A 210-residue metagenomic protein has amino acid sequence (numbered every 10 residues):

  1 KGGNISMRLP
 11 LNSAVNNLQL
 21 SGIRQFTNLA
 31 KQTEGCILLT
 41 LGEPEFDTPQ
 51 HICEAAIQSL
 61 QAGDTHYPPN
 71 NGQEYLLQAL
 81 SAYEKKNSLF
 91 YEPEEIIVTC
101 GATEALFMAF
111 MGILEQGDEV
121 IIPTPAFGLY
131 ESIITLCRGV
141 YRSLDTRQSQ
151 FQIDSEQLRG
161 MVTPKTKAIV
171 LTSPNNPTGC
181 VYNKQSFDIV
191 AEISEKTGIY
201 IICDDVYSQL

Functional and structural regions predicted by a protein language model:
K1-S6: Short, Lys/Arg-enriched N-terminal segments with co-localized hydrophobic residues within the first ~10-30 amino acids
A14-G101, M108: N-terminal small-domain helix-loop-helix segment of the aminotransferase-like
T33, C137, K196-T197: Helix C-cap/helix->beta junction micro-motif
Y91-I96, Q116-E119, K165: Short acidic capping loops at alpha-helix termini that bridge into adjacent secondary structure
G112-I134: Conserved PLP-anchoring active-site segment centered on the Schiff-base-forming lysine
T135-R142: A short helix-loop-beta submotif of the ANL/AMP-binding
T146-L210: Active-site phosphate-binding strand-loop segment of PLP-dependent enzymes
